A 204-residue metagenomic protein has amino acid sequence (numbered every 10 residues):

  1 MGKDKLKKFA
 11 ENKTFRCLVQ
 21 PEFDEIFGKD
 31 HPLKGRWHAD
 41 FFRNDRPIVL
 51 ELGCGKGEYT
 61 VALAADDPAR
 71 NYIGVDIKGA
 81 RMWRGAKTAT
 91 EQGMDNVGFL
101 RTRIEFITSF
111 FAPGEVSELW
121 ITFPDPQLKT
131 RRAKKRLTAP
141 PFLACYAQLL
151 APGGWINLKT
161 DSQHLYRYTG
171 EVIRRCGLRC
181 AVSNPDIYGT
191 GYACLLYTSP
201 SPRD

Functional and structural regions predicted by a protein language model:
M1-I48, A65: S-adenosyl-L-methionine
G53-G55: Class I SAM-dependent methyltransferase "Motif I" SAM/SAH-binding loop
K78: Conserved SAM/SAH-binding beta-strand->alpha-helix loop
G85: Conserved SAM-binding loop
A89-P113: S-adenosyl-L-methionine
T138-P152: A short glycine-rich, Lys/Arg-flanked "PGG" loop and its adjoining helix->strand segment in the class I
G153-T160: Conserved beta-strand signature within the Rossmann-like core of class I S-adenosyl-L-methionine
Y197-D204: Conserved small/polar residues in nucleotide/adenosyl-binding loops
